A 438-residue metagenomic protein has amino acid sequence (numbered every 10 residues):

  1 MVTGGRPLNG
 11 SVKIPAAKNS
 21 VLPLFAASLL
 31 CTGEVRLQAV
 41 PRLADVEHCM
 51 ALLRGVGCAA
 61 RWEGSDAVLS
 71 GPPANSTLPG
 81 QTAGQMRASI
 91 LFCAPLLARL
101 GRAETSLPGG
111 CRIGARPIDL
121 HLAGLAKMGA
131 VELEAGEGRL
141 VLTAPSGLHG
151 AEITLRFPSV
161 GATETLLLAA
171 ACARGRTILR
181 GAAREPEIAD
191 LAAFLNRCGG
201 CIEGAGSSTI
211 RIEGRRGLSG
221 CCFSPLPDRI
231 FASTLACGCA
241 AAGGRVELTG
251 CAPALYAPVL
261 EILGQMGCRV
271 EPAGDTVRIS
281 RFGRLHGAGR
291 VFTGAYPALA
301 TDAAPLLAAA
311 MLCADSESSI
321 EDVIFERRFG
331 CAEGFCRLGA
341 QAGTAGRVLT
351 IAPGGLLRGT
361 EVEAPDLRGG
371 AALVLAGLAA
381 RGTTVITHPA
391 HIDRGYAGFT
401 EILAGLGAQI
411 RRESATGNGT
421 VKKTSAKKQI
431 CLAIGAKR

Functional and structural regions predicted by a protein language model:
M1-R438: Short, structured segments at the rim of ligand-binding sites
